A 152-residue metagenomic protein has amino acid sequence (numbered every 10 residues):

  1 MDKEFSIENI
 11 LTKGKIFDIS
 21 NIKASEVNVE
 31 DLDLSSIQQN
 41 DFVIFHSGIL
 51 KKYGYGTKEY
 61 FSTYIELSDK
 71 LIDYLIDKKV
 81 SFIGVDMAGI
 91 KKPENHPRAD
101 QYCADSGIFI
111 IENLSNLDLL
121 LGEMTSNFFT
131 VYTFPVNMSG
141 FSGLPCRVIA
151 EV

Functional and structural regions predicted by a protein language model:
M1-V152: Active-/binding-site microenvironments in catalytic and ligand-binding cores
